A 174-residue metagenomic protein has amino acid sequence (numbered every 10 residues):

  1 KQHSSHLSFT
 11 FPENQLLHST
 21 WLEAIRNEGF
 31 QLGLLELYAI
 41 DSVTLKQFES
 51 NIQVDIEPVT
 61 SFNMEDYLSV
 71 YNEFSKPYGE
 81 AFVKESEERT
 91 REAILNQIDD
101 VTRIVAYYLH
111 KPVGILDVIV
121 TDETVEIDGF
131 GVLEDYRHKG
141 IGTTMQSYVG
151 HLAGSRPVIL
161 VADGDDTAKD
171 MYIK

Functional and structural regions predicted by a protein language model:
K1-F62: Acyl-donor-binding surface of acyltransferase catalytic domains
H3-E13, A153-G164: Conserved GNAT acetyl-CoA-binding A-motif
L16-L32, K139, T143, G164-K174: Conserved active-site alpha-helix within GNAT-family acetyltransferase domains
I40-K46, I159-V161, D165-K169, I173-K174: Terminal substrate-recognition subdomain of acyl/acetyltransferases
K46-T90, V105: Short amphipathic alpha-helix that is part of the acyltransferase structural core
E85, R91-G131: A conserved beta-strand-loop-helix scaffold within acyl/acetyltransferase catalytic domains
V118-V125, H138, G142, R156-P157 (+1 more regions): C-terminal, charge/polar-rich interaction regions
G129-E134, H138-L152, D170: Conserved acetyl-CoA-binding loop-helix of GNAT-fold acetyltransferases
